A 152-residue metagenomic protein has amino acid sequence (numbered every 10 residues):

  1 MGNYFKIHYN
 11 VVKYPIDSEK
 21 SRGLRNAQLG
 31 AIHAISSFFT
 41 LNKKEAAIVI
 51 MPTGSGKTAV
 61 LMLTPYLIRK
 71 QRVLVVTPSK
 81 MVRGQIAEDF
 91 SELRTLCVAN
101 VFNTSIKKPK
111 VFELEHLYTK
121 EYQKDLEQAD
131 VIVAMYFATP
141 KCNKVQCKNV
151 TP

Functional and structural regions predicted by a protein language model:
M1-P152: N-terminal helicase ATP-binding lobe
